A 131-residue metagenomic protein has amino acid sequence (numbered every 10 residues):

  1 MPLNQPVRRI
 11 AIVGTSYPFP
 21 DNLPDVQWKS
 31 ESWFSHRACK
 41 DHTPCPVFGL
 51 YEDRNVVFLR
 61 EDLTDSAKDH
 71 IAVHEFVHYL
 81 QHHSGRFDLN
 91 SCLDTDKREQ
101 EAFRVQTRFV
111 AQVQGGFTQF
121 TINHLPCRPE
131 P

Functional and structural regions predicted by a protein language model:
M1, P129-P131: Short, solvent-exposed mixed-charge patches
M1-V57, E61-D65, Q112: Auxiliary, metal-adjacent structural segments of Zn-dependent hydrolase domains
F58-L63, L89-T95: Second-shell loop/turn segments in exported
T64-Q81: Short alpha-helix carrying the canonical HExxH Zn2+-binding catalytic motif
D69, S84, T95-R98: Acidic/His-rich structured neighborhood in mature extracellular/periplasmic domains
F76-L93: Catalytic Zn2+-binding segment of zinc metalloproteases
S91-P126: Post-HExxH zinc-binding segment in Zn-dependent metallohydrolases
